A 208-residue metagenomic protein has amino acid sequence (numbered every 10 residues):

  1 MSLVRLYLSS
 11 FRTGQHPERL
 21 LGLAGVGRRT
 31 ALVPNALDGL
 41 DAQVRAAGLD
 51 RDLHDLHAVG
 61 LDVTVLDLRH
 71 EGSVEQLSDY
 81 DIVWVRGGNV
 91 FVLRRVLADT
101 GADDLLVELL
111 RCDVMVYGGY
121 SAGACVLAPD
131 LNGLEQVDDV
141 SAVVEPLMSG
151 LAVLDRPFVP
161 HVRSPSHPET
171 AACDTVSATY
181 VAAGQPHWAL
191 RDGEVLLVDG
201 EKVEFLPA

Functional and structural regions predicted by a protein language model:
M1-F91, V181-A208: Extended, subdomain-level signal for the structured scaffold at the beginning of enzyme domains
Y7, Y117-G118: Structural detector of well-ordered beta-strand residues that form the stable sheet scaffold of enzyme domains
A36-L37, A122-A124: Short beta-alpha junction loops
D79, R86, R94-V116, G123-A208: Active-site-adjacent pocket-lining segments in enzyme domains
